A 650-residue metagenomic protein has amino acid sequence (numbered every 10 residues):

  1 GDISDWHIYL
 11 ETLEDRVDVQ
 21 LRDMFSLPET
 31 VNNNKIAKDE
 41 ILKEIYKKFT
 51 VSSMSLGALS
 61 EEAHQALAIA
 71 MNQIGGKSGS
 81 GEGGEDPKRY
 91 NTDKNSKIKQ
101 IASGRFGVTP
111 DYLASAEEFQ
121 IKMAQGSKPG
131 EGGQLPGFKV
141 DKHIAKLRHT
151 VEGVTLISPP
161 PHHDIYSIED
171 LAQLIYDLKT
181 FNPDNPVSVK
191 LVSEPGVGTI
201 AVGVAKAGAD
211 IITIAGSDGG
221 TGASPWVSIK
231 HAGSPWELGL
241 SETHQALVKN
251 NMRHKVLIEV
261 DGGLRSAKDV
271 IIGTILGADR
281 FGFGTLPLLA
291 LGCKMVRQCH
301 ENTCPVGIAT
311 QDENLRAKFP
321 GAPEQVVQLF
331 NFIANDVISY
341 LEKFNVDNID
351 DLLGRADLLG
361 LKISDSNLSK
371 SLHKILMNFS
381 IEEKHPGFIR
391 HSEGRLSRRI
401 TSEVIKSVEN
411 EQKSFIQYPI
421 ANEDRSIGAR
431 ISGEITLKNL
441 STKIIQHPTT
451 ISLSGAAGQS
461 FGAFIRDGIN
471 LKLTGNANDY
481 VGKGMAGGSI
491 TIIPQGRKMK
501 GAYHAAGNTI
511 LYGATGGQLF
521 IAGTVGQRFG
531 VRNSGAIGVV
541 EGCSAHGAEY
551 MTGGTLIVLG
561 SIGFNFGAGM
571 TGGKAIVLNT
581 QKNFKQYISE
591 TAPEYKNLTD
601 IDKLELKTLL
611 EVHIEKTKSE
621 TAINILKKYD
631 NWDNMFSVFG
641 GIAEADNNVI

Functional and structural regions predicted by a protein language model:
G1-K146, P323-A334, I338-T449, A457-F461: Conserved, well-structured core domains of diverse proteins
S4, E44, F49-V51, E62-I69 (+17 more regions): Generic recognition of stable, solvent-exposed alpha-helical segments in well-folded globular domains
Y46-G57, V154-H162, F181-V187, T221-K230 (+2 more regions): Glycine- and acidic
K47-S55, H244, E259, E541 (+1 more regions): Short glycine-rich or small-residue beta-strand-to-loop segments that form or flank ligand, phosphate, metal/Fe-S
A63-G76, I168, L174-I175, L473 (+3 more regions): Hydrophobic/aromatic-rich, well-ordered segments within soluble, folded domains that form packed cores
N91-P129, L135, E301-T303, G307-D336 (+3 more regions): A structural-propensity feature for long, helix-poor, extended segments
V108-D261, S266-M295, N302-T310, I338 (+6 more regions): Alpha/beta enzyme core
L315, V327, Y340-F344, L353-A356 (+1 more regions): Long, distal/terminal scaffolding or interaction modules with repetitive or compositionally biased sequence
